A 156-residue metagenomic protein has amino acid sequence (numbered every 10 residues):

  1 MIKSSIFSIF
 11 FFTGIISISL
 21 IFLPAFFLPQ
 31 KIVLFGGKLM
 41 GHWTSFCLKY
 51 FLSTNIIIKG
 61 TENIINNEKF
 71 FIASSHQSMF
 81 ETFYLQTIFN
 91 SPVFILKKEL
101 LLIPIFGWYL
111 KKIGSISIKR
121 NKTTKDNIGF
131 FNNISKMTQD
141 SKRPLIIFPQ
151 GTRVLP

Functional and structural regions predicted by a protein language model:
M1-I57, W108-K112: A transmembrane-helix-recognition feature enriched in membrane-embedded lipid enzymes and envelope glyco-/phospholipid
N55-P156: Soluble catalytic domains of membrane acyltransferases
